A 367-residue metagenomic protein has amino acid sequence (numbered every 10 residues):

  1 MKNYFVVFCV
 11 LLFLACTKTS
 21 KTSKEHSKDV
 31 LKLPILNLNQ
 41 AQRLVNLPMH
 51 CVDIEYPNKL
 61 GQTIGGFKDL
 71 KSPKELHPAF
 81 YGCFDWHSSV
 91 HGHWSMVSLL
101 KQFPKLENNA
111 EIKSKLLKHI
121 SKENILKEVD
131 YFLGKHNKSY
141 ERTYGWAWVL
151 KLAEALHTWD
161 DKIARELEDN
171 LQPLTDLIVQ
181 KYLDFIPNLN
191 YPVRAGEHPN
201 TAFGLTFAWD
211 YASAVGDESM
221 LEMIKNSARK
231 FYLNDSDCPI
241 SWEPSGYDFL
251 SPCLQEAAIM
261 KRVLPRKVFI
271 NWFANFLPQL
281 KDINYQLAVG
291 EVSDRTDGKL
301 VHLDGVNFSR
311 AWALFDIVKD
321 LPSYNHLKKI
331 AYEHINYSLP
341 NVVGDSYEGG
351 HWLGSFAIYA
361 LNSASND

Functional and structural regions predicted by a protein language model:
K2-F8: Sec-dependent signal peptide recognition, specifically the positively charged N-region followed immediately by
L14-A15: C-terminal motif of bacterial Sec signal peptides marking the signal peptidase cleavage site
H26-Y81, S346: Low-complexity, Ser/Thr/Pro/Gly-enriched N-terminal "stalk/linker" regions
S27-L36, H50, V90-L106, A147-I163 (+4 more regions): Well-ordered alpha-helical scaffold segments within catalytic/enzyme domains
L33-L38, K74-V90, D130-A147, N188-T201 (+3 more regions): Solvent-exposed loop and edge beta-strand segments that line ligand/cofactor-binding and catalytic clefts
L44-P57, E111-D130, N170-Y191, S219-I240 (+2 more regions): Long, well-ordered core segments of solenoidal/helical folds
K74-E75, G82, V90, V97-V215: Extended ligand-binding groove/face enriched in aromatic
E291-D367: Fungal-biased detection of long, low-complexity, Ser/Thr- and Lys/Arg-rich intrinsically disordered regions
